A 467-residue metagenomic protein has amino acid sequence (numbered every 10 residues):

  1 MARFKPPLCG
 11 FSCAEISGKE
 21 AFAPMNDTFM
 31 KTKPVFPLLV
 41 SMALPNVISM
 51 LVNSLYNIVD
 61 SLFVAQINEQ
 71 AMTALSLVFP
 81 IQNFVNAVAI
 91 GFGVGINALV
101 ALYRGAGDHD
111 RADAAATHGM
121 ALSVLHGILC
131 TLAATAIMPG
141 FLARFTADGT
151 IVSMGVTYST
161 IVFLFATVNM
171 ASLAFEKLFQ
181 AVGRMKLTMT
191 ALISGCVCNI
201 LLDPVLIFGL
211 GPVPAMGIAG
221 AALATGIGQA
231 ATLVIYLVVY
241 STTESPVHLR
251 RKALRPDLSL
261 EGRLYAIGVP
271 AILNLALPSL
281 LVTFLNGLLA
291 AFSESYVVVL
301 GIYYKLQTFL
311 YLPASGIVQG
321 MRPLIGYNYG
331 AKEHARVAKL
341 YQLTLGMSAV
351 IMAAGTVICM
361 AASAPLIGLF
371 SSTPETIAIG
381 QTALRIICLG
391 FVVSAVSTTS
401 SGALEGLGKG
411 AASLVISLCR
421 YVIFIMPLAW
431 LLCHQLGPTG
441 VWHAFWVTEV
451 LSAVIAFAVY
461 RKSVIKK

Functional and structural regions predicted by a protein language model:
A2-A43, V100-T167, V213-V269, I325-G390 (+1 more regions): Short alpha-helical transmembrane segments in multi-pass integral membrane proteins
T32, F36-L55, V59, I81-V88 (+6 more regions): Residue-level signal for short hydrophobic patches within transmembrane helices of multi-pass membrane transporters
S41-D60, I161, G195, G228-T232 (+4 more regions): Transmembrane helical elements of multi-pass membrane transporters/channels
L51, L55-T73, L142-G149, V205-M216 (+4 more regions): Helix-terminus/linker motif at the lipid-water interface of multi-pass membrane proteins
M72-L132, N169-G183, L187-T188, N286 (+2 more regions): Small-residue-rich hydrophobic transmembrane alpha-helices
F84-A87, T131, N199-P204, L233-L237 (+4 more regions): Hydrophobic transmembrane alpha-helices of multi-pass small-molecule transporters
G93, N97, V162-Q180, T188-C196 (+5 more regions): Short runs within selected transmembrane alpha-helices of multi-pass transporters and secretion channels
A134, K177, D203, I207 (+7 more regions): Structural signal for membrane-spanning alpha-helices in multi-pass inner-membrane proteins, emphasizing helix cores
